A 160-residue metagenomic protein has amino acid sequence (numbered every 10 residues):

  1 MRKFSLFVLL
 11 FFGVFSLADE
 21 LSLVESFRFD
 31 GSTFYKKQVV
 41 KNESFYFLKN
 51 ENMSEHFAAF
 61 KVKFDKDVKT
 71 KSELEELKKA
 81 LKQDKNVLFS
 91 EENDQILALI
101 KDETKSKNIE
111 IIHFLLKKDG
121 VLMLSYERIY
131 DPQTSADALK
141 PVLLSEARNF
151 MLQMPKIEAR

Functional and structural regions predicted by a protein language model:
F4-F15: Sec-dependent N-terminal signal peptides
A18-Y46, N149: N-terminal "mature-domain start" segment
F27, T33-V39, K82-E91, H113-L116: Short, exposed beta-strand/loop patches in secreted or surface proteins that constitute
F34, Y46-F47, A59-V62, I96-L99 (+3 more regions): Hydrophobic beta-strand residues in large extracellular and virion-surface proteins
Q38, L81, K85, F150-E158: Sec/Tat-exported extracytoplasmic proteins
F47-N108: Conserved polar/disulfide-associated segments of primarily extracytoplasmic proteins
D102-R160: Short, well-structured beta-strand
